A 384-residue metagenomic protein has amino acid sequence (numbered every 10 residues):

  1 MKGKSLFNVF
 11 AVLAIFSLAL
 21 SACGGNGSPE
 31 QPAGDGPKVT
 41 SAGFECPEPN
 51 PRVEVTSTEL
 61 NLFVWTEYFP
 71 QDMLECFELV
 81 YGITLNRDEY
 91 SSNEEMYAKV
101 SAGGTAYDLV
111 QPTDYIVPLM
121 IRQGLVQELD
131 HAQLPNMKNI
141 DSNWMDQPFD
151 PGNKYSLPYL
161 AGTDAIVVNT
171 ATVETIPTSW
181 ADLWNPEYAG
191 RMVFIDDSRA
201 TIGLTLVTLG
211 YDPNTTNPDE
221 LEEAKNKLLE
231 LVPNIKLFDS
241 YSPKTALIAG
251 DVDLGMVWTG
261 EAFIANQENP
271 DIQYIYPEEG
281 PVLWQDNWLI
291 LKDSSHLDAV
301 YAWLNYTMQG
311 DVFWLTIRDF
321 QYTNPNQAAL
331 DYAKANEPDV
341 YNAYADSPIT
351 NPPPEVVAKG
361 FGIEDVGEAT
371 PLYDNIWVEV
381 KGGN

Functional and structural regions predicted by a protein language model:
M1-E59, N384: Short, low-complexity disordered leader/linker segments with a strong preference for bacterial N-terminal type II
D35-L119, T245: Early extracytoplasmic/lumenal segment of secretory-pathway proteins
L60-P70, E95, A106-D251: Extracytoplasmic ligand-binding site segments that recognize negatively charged/polar headgroups
I116-L119, I248, L254-D271: A ligand-binding cleft/hinge motif common to bilobed small-molecule-binding domains
I121-E128, D150-K154, N234, I264-Y276 (+1 more regions): Ligand-binding "clamshell"
G162, L221-E230, E268-S294, P338-Y341: Periplasmic-binding protein-like
L291-V357: Mature extracytoplasmic/periplasmic domains
T350-N384: Conserved C-terminal helix/tail region of periplasmic/extracytoplasmic solute-binding proteins
